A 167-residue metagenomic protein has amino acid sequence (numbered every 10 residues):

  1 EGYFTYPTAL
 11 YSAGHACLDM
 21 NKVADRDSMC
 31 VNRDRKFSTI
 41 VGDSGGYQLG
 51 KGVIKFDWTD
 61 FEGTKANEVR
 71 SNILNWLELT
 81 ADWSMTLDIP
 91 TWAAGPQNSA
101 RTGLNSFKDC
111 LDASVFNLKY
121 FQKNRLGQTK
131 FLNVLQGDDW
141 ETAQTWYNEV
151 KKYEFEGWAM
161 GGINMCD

Functional and structural regions predicted by a protein language model:
E1-Q122: Non-catalytic, usually N-terminal nucleic-acid engagement modules in DNA/RNA processing proteins
R35-T39, T80-A81, Q128-K130, Y153-G157: A general structural motif
T129-D167: Glycine-rich phosphate/ribose-binding loops and adjacent secondary-structure elements that form binding surfaces
